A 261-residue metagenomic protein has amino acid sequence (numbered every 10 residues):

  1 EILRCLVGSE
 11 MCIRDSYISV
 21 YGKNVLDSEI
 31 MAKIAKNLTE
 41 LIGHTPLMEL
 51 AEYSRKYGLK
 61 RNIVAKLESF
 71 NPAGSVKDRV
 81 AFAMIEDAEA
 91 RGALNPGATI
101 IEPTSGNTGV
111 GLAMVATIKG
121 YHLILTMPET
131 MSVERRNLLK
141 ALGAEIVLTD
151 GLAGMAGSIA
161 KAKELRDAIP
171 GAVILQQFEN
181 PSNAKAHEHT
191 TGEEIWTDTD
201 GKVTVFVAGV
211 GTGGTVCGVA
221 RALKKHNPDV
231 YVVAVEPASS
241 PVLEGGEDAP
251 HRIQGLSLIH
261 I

Functional and structural regions predicted by a protein language model:
E1-D15, I259-H260: Single conserved hydrophobic/aromatic residue that forms the stacking wall/gate of nucleotide- or nucleobase-binding
I2-C5, V25, G58: Acidic/proline-rich low-complexity IDRs
V7, V25, V80-F82: Sequence-pattern detector for short linear motifs and compositional/periodic biases rather than a specific fold
S9-E10, R14-I30: Short, Lys/Arg-enriched N-terminal segments with co-localized hydrophobic residues within the first ~10-30 amino acids
I30-I259: PLP-dependent amino-acid enzyme catalytic core
